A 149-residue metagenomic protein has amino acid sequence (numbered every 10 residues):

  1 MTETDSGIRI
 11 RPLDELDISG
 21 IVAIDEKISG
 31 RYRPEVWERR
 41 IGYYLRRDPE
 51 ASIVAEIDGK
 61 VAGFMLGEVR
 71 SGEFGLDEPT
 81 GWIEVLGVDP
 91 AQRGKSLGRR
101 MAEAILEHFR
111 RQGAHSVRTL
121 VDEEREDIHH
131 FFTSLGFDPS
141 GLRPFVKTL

Functional and structural regions predicted by a protein language model:
E3, I8, P12-L16, A23-E78 (+4 more regions): Acetyl-CoA-dependent GNAT
E50, S140-F145: Short hydrophobic/aromatic beta-strand or adjacent loop that forms the aromatic wall/cage of a ligand/substrate-binding
G72, D122, F145: Residue-level "edge-of-site" marker
V88, G94-E107, S134: Conserved acetyl-CoA-binding loop-helix of GNAT-fold acetyltransferases
R99, R111, E123-G141: Conserved active-site alpha-helix within GNAT-family acetyltransferase domains
F109-V121: Conserved GNAT acetyl-CoA-binding A-motif
